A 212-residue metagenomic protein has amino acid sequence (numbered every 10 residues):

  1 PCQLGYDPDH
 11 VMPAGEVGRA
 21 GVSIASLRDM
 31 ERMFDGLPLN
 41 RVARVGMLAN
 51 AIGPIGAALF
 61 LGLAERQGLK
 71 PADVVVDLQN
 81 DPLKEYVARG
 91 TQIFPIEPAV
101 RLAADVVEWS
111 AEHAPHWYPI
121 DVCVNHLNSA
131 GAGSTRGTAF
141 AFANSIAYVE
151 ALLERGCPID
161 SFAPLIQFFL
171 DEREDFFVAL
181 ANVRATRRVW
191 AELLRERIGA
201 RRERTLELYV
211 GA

Functional and structural regions predicted by a protein language model:
P1-A179, R197-A200, T205-G211: Catalytic alpha/beta active-site cores
A179-R187: Extended amphipathic alpha-helical segments enriched in small hydrophobics
L193: Short alpha-helical functional segments enriched in proximate histidine and acidic residues
